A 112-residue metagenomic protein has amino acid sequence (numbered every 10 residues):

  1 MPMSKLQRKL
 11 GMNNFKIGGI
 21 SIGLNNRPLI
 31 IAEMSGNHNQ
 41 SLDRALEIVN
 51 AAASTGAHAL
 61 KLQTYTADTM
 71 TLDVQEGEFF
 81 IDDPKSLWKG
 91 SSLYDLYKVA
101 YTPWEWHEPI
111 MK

Functional and structural regions predicted by a protein language model:
M1-M3: Methionine residue identity
L6-I31: N-terminal amphipathic alpha-helix/helix-capping segment at the start of soluble metabolic enzymes
E33, A52: Conserved, mostly hydrophobic/aromatic
S35-N37: Glycine-rich phosphate/pyrophosphate-binding beta-alpha loops
Q40, H58-Y101: Glycine-rich, proline-tolerant flexible connector loops at the mouths of alpha/beta enzymes
A45, P103, H107: Aromatic/hydrophobic pocket-lining residues that form the small-molecule binding cavity in soluble enzyme cores
I48, P109-I110: Aromatic/hydrophobic pocket-lining residues that form π-stacking "cages" and hydrophobic walls in ligand
